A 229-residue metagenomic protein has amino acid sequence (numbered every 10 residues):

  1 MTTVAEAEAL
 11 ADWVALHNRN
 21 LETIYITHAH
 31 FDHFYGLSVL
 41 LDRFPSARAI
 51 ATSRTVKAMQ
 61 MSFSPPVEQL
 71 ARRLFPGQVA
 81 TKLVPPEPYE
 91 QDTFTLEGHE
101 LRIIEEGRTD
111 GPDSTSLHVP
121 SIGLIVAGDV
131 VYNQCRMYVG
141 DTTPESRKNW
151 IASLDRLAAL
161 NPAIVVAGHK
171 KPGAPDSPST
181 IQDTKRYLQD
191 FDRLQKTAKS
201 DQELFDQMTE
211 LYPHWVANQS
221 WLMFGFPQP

Functional and structural regions predicted by a protein language model:
M1, E22-H30, I50-S53, I125-G128 (+1 more regions): Active-site neighborhood of phospho(di)ester-bond hydrolases with catalytic His/Asp-centered motifs
M1-N18, A80-N149, R156: Catalytic core of the metallo-beta-lactamase
V4-E6, A29-F34, V56-M59, D110-P112 (+2 more regions): Active-site environment of divalent metal-dependent phosphoester hydrolases
A7-A11, L37, V56, E68 (+4 more regions): Extracytoplasmic/secreted envelope proteins and their assembly/folding machinery, especially bacterial periplasmic
V14, H28, A49, L117 (+4 more regions): Divalent metal-coordination and catalytic microenvironments
L16-T93: Active-site HxH/HxHxD metal-binding segment of metal-dependent hydrolases
H118, L124, K148-Q207: Divalent-metal (often Zn2+) His-rich catalytic cores of metallo-beta-lactamase-fold enzymes
T197-P229: C-terminal regulatory/interaction regions
